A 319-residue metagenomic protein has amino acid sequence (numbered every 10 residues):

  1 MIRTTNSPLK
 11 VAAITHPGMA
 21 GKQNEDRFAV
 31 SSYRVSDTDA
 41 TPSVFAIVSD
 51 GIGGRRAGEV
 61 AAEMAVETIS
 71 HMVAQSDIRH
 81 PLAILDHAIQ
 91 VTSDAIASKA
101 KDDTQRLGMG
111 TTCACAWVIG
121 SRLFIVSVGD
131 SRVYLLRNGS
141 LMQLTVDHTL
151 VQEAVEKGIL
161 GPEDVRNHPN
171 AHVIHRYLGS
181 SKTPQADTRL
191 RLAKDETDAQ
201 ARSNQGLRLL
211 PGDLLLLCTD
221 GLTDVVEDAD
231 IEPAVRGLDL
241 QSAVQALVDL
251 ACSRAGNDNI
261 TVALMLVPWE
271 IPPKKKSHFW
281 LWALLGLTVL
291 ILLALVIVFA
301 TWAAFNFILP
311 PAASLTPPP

Functional and structural regions predicted by a protein language model:
M1-P319: PP2C/PPM-type serine/threonine phosphatase catalytic domain
